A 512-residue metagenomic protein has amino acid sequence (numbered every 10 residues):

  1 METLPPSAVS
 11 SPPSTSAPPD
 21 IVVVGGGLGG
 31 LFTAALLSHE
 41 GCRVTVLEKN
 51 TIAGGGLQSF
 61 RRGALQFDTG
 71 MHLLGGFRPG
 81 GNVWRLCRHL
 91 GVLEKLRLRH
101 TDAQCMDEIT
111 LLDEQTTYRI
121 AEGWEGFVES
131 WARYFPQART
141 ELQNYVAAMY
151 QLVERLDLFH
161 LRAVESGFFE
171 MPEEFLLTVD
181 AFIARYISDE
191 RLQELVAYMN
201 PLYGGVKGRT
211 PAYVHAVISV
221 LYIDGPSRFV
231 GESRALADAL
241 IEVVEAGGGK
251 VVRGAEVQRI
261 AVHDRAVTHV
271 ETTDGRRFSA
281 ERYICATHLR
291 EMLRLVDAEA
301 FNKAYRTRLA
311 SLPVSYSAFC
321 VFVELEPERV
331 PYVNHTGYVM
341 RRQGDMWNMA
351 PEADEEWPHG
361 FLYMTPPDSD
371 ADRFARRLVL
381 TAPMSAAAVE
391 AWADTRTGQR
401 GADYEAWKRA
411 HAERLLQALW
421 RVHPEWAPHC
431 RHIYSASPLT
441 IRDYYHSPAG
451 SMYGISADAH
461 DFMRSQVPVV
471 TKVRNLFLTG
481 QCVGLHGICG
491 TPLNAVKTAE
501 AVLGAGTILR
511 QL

Functional and structural regions predicted by a protein language model:
M1-I21, H39-E40, H460, R510: Extreme N-terminal leader/targeting segments of oxidoreductases
T15-A148, A457: N-terminal glycine-rich phosphate/pyrophosphate-binding loop and immediately adjacent elements
D113-T210: Rossmann-like flavin
R191-Y203, R421-L485: A glycine-rich dinucleotide-binding beta-alpha-beta segment and adjacent secondary-structure elements that constitute
V217-T268: Helical element adjacent to the flavin cofactor pocket in flavoenzyme catalytic cores
Q258-R373: Mid-domain catalytic core of redox enzymes that form a hydrophobic substrate pocket/lid adjacent to a catalytic redox
E328-A436: C-terminal segments that line or cap access tunnels to active or ligand-binding sites in enzymes and enzyme-associated
Q481-G506: A conserved FAD-binding loop/helix module that cradles the flavin
